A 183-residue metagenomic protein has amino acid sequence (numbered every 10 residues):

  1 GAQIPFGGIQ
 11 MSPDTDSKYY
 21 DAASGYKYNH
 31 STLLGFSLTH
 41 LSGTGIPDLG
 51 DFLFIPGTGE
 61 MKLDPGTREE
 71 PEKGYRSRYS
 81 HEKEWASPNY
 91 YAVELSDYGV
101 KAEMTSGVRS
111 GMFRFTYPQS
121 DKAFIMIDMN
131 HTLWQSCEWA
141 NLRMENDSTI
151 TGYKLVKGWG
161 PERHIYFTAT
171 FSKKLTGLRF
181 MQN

Functional and structural regions predicted by a protein language model:
G1-N183: Accessory carbohydrate-recognition regions in carbohydrate-active enzymes
